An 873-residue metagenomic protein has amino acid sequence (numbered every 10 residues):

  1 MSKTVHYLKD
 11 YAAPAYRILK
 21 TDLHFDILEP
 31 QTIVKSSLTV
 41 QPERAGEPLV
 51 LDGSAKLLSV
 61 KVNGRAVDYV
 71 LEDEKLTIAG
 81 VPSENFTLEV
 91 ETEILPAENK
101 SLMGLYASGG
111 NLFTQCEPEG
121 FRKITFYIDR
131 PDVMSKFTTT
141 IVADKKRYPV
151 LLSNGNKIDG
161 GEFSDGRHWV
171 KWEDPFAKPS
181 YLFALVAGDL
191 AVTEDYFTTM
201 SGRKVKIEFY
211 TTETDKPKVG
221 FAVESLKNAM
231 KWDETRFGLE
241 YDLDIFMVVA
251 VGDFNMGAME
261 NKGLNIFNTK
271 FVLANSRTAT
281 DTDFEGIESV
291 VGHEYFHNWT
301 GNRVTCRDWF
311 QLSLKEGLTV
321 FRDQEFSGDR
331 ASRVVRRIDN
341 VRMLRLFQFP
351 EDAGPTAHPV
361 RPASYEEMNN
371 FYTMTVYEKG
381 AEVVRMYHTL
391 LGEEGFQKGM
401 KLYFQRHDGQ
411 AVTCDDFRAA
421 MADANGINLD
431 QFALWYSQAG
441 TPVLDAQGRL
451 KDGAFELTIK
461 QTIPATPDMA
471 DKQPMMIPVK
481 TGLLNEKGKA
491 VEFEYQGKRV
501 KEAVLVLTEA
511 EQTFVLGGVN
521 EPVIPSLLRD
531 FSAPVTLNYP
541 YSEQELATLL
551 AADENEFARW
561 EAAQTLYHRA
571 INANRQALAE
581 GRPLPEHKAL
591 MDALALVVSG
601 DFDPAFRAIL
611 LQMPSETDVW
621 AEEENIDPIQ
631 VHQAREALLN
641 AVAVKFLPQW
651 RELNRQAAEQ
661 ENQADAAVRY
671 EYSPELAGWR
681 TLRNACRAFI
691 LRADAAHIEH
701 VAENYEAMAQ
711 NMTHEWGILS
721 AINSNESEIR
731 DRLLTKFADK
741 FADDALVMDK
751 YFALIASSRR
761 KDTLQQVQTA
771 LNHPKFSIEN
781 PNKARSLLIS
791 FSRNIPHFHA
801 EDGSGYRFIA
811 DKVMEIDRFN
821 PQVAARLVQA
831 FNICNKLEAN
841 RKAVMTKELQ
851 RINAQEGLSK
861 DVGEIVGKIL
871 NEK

Functional and structural regions predicted by a protein language model:
M1-I33, Y106-Q115, Y127, P131 (+1 more regions): N-terminal, polar/Ser/Thr-rich
K35-V40, G53, E84-N99, F137-K145 (+4 more regions): Short, hydrophobic/aromatic-enriched beta-strand segments in well-ordered soluble domains
S37-K56, Y127-D129, S135-D144, D415 (+1 more regions): Surface-exposed beta-strand/loop patches in extracellular or lumenal glycoproteins
E43-A45, D52-S108, D129, S164-D165 (+1 more regions): A surface-exposed beta-strand-loop module
E47, L57-N63, N428-Q431, A439-L527 (+3 more regions): Beta-strand-rich binding/interaction modules
E91-E194, V219-F221, F432, E556-R559: Extended, low-hydrophobicity, Ser/Thr/Pro/Gly-biased non-transmembrane segments
W172, M200-D452, E456-I459: Hydrophobic alpha-helical and helix-loop surface patches within well-folded domains that function as non-catalytic
T373-M374, V515-K873: Long, ordered, helix-rich scaffold segments
